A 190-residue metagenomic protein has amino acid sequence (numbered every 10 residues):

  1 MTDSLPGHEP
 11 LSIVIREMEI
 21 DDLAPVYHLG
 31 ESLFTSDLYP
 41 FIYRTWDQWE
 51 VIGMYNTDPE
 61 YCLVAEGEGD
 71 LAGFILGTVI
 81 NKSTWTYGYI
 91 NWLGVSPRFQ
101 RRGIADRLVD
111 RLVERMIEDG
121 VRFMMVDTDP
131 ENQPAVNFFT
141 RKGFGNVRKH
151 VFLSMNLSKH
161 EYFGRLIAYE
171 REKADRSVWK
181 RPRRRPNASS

Functional and structural regions predicted by a protein language model:
M1-D21, K159-S190: Conserved N-terminal entry element of GNAT/NAT acetyltransferase domains
E17-D21, H28-T86, N91, S96 (+3 more regions): Acetyl-CoA-dependent GNAT
L93-Q100, T128-D129: A short, internal acetyl-CoA/4′-phosphopantetheine-binding micro-motif in the GNAT/acyltransferase core
G103: Glycine-rich phosphate-binding loop
D106, P130-K149: Conserved active-site alpha-helix within GNAT-family acetyltransferase domains
M116-T128: Conserved GNAT acetyl-CoA-binding A-motif
V126-A135, S154-L157: Conserved beta-strand-loop-alpha-helix junction that forms the acyl-donor binding cleft
K142-Y162: Active-site/acyl-donor-binding loops of N-acyltransferases
